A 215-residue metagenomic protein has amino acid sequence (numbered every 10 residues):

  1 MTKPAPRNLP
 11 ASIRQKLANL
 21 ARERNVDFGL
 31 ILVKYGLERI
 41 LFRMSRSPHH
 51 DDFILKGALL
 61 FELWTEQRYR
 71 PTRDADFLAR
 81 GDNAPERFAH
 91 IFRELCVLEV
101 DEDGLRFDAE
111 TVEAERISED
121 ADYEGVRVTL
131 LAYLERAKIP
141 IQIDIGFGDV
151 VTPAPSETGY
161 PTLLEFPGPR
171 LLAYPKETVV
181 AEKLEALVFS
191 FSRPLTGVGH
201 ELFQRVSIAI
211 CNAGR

Functional and structural regions predicted by a protein language model:
M1-R215: Compositionally biased terminal segments of proteins
